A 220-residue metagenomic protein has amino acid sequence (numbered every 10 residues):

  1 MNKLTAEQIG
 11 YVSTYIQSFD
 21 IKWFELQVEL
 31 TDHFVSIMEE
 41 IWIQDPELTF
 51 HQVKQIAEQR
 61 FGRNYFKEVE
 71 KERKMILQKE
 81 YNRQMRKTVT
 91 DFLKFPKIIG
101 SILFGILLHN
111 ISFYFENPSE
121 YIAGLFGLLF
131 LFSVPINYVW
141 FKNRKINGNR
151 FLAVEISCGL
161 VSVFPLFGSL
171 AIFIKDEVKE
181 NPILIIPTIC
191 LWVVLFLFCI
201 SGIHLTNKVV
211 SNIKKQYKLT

Functional and structural regions predicted by a protein language model:
M1-F66: N-terminal, intrinsically disordered, low-complexity segments that immediately precede the first transmembrane helix
M1-V12, I16, Q78-M85, V139-S157: Cytosolic-side membrane-entry/anchor segment at the start of a transmembrane helix
T5, T31, P46, K74 (+3 more regions): Intrinsic-disorder-associated interaction segments
F19, W23, Q27, T31 (+3 more regions): Aromatic-enriched hydrophobic runs in primary sequence
L48-L107: Cytosolic juxtamembrane regions of integral membrane proteins
R86-T220: Hydrophobic alpha-helical bundles in membrane proteins
